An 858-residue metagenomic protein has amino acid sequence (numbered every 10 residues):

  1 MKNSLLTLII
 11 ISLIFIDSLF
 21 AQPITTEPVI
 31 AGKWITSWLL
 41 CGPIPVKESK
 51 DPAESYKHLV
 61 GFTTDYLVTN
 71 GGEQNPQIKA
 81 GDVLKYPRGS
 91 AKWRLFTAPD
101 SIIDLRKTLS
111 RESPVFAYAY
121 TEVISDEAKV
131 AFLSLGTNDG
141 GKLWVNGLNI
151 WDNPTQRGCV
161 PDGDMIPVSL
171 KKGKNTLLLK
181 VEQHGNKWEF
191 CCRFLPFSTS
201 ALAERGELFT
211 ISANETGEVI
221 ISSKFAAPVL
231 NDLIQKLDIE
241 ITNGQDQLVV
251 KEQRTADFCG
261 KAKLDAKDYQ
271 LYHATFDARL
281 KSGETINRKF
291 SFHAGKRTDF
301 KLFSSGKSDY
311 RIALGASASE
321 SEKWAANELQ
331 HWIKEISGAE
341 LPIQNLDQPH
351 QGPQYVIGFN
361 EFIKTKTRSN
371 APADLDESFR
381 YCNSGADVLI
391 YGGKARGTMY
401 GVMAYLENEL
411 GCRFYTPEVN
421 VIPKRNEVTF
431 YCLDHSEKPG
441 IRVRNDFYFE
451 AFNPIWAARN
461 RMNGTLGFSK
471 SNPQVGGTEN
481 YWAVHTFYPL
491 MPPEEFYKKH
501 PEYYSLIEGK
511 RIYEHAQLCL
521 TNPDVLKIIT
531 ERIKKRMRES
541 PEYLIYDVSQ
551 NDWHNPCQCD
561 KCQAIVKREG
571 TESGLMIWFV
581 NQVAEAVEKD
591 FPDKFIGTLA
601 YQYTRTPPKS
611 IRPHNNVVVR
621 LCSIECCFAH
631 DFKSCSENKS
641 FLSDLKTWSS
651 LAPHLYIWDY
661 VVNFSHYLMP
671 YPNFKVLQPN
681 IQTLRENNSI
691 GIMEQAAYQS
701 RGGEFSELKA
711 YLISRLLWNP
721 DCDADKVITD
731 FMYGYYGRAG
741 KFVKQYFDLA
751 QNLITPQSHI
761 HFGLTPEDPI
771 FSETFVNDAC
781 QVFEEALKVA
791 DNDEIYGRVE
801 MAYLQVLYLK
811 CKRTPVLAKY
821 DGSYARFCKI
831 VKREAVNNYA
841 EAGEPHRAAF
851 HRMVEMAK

Functional and structural regions predicted by a protein language model:
Q22-I103, K180-I211, F290-F292: Accessory carbohydrate-binding/adhesion or oligomerization-edge regions at the termini of glycan-active proteins
S125, K129-W144, L177: Aromatic-lined ligand-binding clefts that engage carbohydrates, nucleic acids, or primary amines
V145-R193: Beta-strand-rich ligand-recognition modules
L177, S317-E320, W324-E328, W332-K334 (+6 more regions): Feature activates predominantly on carbohydrate-active enzymes
T521-K527, K535, E637-A739: Structured mid-domain segments that build the active-site/substrate or prosthetic-cofactor binding neighborhood
V580-T606, Y656-V662, E694-Q695: Aromatic-lined carbohydrate-recognition surfaces of secreted/lumenal glycan-active proteins
A600-E625, M669-N673, G702-A710: Substrate-binding cleft/loops of secretory-pathway carbohydrate-active enzymes
R715-K858: Catalytic domains of carbohydrate-active enzymes that cleave complex glycans
